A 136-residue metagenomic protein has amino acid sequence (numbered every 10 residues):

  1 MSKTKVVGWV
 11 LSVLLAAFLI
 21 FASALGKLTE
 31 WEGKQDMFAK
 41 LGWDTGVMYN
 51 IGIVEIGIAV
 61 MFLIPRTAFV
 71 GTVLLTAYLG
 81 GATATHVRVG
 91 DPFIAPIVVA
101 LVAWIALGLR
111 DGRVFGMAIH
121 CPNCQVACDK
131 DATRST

Functional and structural regions predicted by a protein language model:
M1-A22, I64-T136: Extended, low-polarity transmembrane helix blocks
F18, W31-E32, V54-I56, Y78: A generic alpha-helix surface/boundary motif
F18-V47: Solvent-exposed, well-ordered loop and adjacent helix/strand elements within mature globular domains that form
G26, L41, V60, D91 (+1 more regions): Flexible, active-site-adjacent loop/turn segments at secondary-structure boundaries
W43-L63: Core segments of alpha-helical transmembrane spans in multipass integral membrane proteins
